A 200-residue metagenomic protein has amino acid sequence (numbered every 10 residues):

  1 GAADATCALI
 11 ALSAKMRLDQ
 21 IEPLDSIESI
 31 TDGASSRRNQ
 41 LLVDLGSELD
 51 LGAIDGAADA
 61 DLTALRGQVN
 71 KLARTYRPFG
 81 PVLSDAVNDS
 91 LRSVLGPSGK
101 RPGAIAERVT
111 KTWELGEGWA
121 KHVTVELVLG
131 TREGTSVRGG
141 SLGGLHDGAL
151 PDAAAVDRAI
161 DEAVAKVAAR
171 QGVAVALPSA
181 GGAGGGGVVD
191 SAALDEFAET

Functional and structural regions predicted by a protein language model:
G1-T200: 4′-phosphopantetheine-dependent carrier domains
